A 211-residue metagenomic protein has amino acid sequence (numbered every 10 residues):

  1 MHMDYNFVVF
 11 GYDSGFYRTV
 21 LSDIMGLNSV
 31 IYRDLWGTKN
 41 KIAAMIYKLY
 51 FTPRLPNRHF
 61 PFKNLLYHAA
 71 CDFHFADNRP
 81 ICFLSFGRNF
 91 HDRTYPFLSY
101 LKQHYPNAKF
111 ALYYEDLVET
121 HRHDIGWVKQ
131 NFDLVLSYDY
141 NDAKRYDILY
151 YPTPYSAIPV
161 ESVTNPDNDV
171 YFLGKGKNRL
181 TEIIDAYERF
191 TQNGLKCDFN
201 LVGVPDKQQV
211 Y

Functional and structural regions predicted by a protein language model:
M1-A70, D77, G87-P96, T120-Y211: Nucleotide-sugar donor-binding catalytic core of glycosyltransferases
F73-F75, L101-K102: Short hydrophobic patches on amphipathic alpha-helices that form coiled-coil/helix-mediated interaction surfaces
A76-N78, P106-N107: Short helix-terminating capping/connector loops at secondary-structure junctions
P80-C82, K109, L134: Structural motif
L84-F86, Y113: Conserved beta-strand segments of the P-loop GTPase G domain that flank and frequently precede/overlap
L101-L117: Active-site proximal beta-strand in glycosyltransferases
